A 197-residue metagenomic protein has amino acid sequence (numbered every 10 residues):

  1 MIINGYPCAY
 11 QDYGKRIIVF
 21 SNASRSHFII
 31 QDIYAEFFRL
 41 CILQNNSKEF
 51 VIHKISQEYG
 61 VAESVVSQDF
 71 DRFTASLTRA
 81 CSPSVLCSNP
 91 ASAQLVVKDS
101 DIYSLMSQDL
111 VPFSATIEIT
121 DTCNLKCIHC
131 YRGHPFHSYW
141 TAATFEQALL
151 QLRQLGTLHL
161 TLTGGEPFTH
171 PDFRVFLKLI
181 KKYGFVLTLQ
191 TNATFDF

Functional and structural regions predicted by a protein language model:
M1-L40: Acidic, low-complexity/disordered tracts enriched in E/D and polar residues
I3, S21-A23, K54, G133 (+1 more regions): Preference for short coil/turn "hinge" residues that link or interrupt alpha-helices
N4, N22, N45-N46, N89 (+2 more regions): Detector for Asparagine
S26-A115: Long, charge-rich, low-complexity alpha-helical segments
E58, R72, S76, P90-F197: Conserved alpha-helical substructure of the radical SAM core
